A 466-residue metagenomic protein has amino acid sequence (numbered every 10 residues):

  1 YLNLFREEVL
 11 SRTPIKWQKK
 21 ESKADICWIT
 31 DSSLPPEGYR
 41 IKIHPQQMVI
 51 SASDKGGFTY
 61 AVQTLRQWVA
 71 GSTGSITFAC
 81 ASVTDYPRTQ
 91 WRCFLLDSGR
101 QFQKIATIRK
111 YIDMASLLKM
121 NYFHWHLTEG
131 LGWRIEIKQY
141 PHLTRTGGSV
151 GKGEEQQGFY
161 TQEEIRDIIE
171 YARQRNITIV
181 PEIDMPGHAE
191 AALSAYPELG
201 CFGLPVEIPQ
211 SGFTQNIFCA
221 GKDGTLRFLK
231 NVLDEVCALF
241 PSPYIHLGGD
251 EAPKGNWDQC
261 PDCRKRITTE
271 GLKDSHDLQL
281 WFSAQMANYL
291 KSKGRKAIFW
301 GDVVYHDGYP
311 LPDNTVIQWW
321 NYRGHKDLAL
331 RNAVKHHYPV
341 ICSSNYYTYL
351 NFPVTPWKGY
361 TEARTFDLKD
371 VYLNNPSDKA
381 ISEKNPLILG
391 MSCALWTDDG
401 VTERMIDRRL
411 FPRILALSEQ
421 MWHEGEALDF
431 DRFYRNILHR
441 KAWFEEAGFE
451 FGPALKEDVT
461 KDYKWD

Functional and structural regions predicted by a protein language model:
Y1-T89, M405, M421-L455, Y463: Contiguous, structured surface segment used for ligand recognition
L4, K110, Y160-D167, G224-N231 (+8 more regions): Generic recognition of stable, solvent-exposed alpha-helical segments in well-folded globular domains
I15, M120, I177, R295 (+1 more regions): Short glycine/serine/threonine/alanine-rich loop segments
W17-K19, P181, F299, C342: A structural preference for short, hydrophobic beta-strand core positions in alpha/beta folds
L34-H246, C260, Q285, Y289 (+1 more regions): Feature activates predominantly on carbohydrate-active enzymes
E129-G130, M185-G187, V304, Y347 (+1 more regions): Conserved beta-strand edge residues that scaffold enzyme active sites
A192-E198, V206-V316, W320-H337: Active-site neighborhood of glycoside hydrolase catalytic domains
A297-D302, Y309-D466: Flexible, acidic glycine-rich loops studded with aromatic residues
